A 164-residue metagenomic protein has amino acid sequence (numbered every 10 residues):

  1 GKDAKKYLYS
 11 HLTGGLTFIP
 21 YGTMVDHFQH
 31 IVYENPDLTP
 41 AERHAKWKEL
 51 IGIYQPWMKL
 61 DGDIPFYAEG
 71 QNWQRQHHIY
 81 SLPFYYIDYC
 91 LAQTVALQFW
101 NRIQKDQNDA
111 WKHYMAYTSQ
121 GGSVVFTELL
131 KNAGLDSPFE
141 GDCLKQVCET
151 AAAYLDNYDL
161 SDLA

Functional and structural regions predicted by a protein language model:
G1-H11: Conserved active-site neighborhood of enzyme catalytic/cofactor-binding cores
K2, G22, D26, E34-A164: C-terminal, non-catalytic "cap/extension" segments appended to globular domains
S10-G15, Q76-Y80: Active-site-adjacent structural elements in folded domains
T13-L16, P20-Q29: Core active-site phosphate/anionic-ligand binding loop and the adjoining beta-turn-alpha structural block in enzyme
